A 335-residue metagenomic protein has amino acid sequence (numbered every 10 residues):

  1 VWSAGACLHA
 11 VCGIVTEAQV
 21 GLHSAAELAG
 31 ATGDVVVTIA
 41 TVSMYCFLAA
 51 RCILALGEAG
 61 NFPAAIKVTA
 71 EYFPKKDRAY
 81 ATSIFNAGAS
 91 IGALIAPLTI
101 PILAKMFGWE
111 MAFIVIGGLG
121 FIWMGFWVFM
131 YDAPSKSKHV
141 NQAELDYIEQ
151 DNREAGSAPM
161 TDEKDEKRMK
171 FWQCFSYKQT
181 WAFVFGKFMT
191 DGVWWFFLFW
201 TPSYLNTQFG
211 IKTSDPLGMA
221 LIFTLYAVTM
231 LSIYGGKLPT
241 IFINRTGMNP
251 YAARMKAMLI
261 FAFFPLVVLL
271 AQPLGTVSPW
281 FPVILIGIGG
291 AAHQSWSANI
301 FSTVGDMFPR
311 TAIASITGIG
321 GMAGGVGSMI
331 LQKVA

Functional and structural regions predicted by a protein language model:
W2-A40, L259-T276: C-terminal ends and interior cores of transmembrane alpha-helices in multi-pass membrane transporters/permeases
T41-M44, I53-A65, G289-I300: Core transmembrane helices of Major Facilitator Superfamily
A50-S90: Cytoplasmic helix-loop-helix junction between adjacent transmembrane helices in 12-TM secondary transporters
A79-K105, L225-I233, G321-L331: Glycine-rich segments within core transmembrane alpha-helices of 12-TM secondary carriers
G88-K138: Helix-loop-helix hairpin linking two adjacent transmembrane segments in secondary transporters
P134-V184: Juxtamembrane intracellular "pre-TM" segments in multi-pass secondary transporters
C174-I233, K237, H293-S297, F301 (+1 more regions): Extracytoplasmic gate region of multi-pass secondary transporters
Y251-N299: C-terminal transmembrane helical hairpin of 12-TM major facilitator-type secondary transporters
